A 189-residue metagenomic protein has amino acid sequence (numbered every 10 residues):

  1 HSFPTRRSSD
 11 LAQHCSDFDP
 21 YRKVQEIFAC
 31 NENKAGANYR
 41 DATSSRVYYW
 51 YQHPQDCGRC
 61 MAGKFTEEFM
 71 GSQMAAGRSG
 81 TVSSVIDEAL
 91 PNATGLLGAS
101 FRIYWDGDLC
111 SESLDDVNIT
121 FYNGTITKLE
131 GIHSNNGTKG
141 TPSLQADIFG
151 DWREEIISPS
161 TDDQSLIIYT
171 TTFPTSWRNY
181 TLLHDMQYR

Functional and structural regions predicted by a protein language model:
H1-S8: Short, small-residue-biased leader/transition segments that mark boundaries at the very start of proteins
R7, N31-A35, H53: Short, solvent-exposed loop/turn segments at conserved positions within beta-propeller repeat blades
D17-F28, K64-A75, I103-D115, T120-F121 (+2 more regions): Acidic, glycine-anchored loop motifs typical of Ca2+
K34-Y39, S79-V85, N118-G124, D163-N179: Structural motif
V47-Y49: A structural motif specific to WD40 beta-propellers
Y51-M61, A93-R102, I126-F149, L182-R189: Conserved blade-ending motifs and adjacent loop-strand segments that build the rim/top face of beta-propeller domains
D56, M61, T66, S84-Y104 (+2 more regions): Exposed, low-structure sequence patches enriched in small/polar residues
D147-R189: Blade-level signature of beta-propeller repeat domains, shared across WD40, Kelch, NHL, RCC1 and BNR/Asp-box propellers
